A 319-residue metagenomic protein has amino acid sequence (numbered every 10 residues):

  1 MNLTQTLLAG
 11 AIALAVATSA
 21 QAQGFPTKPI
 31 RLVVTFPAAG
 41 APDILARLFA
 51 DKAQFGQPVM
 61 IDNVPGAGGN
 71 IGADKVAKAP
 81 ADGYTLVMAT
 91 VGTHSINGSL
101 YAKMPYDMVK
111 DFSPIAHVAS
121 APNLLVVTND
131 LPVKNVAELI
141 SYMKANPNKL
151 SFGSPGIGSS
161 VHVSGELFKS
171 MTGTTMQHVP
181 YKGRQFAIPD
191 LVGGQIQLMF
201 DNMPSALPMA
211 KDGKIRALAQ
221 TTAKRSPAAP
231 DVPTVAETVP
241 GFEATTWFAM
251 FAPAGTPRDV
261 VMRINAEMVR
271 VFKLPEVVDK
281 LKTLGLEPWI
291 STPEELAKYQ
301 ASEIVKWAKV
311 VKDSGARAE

Functional and structural regions predicted by a protein language model:
M1-Q5: Positively charged n-region of N-terminal signal peptides that target proteins for export
T6-L14: Sec-dependent N-terminal signal peptides
A17-A20: N-terminal signal peptide c-region/cleavage motif recognized by signal peptidases
A22-K110, N148-K149, G173-F200, I290-S291 (+1 more regions): N-terminal (or domain-start) structured segment
T27-P29, M171-T174, K211, A217 (+1 more regions): An extracytoplasmic/periplasmic, membrane-proximal ligand-sensing/linker region
I44, L48, I71, K75 (+15 more regions): Extracytoplasmic/secreted proteins, especially bacterial periplasmic and envelope-associated proteins
K78-Y84, V91, S99-F186, T234-V235 (+2 more regions): Hinge/capping helix and adjacent helix->loop/strand transition within the periplasmic-binding protein
H94-K103, H162, L167-M171, L198-P230: A ligand-binding cleft/hinge motif common to bilobed small-molecule-binding domains
